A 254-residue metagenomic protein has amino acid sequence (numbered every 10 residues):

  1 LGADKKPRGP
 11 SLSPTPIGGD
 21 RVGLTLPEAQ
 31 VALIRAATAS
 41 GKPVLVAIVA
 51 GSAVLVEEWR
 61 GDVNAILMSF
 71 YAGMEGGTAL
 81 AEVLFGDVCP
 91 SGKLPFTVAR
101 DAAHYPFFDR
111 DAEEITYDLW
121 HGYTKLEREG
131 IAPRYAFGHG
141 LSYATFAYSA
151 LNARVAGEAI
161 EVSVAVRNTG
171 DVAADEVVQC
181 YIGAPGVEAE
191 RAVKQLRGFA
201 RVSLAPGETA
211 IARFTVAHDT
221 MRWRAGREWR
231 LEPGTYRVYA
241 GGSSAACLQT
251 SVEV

Functional and structural regions predicted by a protein language model:
L1-V254: C-terminal non-catalytic regions of proteins with extracellular/luminal or membrane-system context
